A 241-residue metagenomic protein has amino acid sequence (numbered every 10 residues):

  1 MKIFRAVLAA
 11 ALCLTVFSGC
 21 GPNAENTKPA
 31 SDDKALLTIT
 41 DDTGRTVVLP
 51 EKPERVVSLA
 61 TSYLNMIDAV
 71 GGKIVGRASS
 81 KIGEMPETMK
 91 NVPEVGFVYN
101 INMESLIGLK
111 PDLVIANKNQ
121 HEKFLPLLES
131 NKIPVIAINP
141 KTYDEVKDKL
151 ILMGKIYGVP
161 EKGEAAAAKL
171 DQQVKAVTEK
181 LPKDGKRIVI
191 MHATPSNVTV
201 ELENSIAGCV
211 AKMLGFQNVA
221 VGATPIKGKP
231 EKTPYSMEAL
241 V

Functional and structural regions predicted by a protein language model:
K2-I3, L8, G19-S62, E161-M191: Bacterial Sec-exported substrate-binding components of ABC uptake systems
L12-V16: Hydrophobic core
D41-G44, V92-E104, P225-M237: Short helix-initiation/N-cap motifs at beta->coil->alpha
S58-L109, L113-K118, V219: A short, structured surface patch at a secondary-structure boundary
K81-E84, V200-K232: Alpha-helical, coiled-coil/dimerization segments enriched in small aliphatic residues
M85-T88, Q120-L152, I156: Flexible loop/hinge segments that line or gate small-molecule binding clefts
M103-K110, S130, P234-V241: Short helices/loops that flank or line small-molecule/ion binding pockets
K123, N139-L152, R187-V210: Extracytoplasmic ligand-binding site segments that recognize negatively charged/polar headgroups
